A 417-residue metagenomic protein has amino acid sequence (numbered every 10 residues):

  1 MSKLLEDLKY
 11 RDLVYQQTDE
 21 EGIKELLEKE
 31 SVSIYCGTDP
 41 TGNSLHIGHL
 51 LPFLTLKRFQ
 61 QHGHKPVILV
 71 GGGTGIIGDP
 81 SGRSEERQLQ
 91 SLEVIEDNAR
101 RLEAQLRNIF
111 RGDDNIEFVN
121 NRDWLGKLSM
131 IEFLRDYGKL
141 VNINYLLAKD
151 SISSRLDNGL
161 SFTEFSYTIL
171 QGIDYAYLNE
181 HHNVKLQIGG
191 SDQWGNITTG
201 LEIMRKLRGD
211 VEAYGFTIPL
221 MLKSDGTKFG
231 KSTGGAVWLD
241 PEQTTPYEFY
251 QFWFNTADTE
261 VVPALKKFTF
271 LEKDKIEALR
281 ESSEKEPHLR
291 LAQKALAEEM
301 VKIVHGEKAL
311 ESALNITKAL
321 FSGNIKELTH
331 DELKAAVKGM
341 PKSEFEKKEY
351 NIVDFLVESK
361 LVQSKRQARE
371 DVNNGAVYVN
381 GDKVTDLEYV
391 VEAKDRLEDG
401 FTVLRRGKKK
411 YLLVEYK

Functional and structural regions predicted by a protein language model:
M1-Q193, I197-L201, R208-Y214, T227: NTP-dependent nucleotidyl-transfer catalytic core
L207-K417: Conserved nucleotide- and phosphate/pyrophosphate-binding catalytic cores in adenylate/nucleotidyl-handling enzymes
